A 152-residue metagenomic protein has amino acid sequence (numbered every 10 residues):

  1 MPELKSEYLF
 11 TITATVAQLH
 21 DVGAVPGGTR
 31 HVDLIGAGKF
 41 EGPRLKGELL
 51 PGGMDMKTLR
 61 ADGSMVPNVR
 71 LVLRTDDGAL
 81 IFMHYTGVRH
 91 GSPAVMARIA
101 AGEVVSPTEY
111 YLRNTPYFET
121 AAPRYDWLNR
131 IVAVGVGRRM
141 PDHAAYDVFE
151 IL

Functional and structural regions predicted by a protein language model:
M1-L152: Beta-strand-enriched cores of mature, soluble protein domains
